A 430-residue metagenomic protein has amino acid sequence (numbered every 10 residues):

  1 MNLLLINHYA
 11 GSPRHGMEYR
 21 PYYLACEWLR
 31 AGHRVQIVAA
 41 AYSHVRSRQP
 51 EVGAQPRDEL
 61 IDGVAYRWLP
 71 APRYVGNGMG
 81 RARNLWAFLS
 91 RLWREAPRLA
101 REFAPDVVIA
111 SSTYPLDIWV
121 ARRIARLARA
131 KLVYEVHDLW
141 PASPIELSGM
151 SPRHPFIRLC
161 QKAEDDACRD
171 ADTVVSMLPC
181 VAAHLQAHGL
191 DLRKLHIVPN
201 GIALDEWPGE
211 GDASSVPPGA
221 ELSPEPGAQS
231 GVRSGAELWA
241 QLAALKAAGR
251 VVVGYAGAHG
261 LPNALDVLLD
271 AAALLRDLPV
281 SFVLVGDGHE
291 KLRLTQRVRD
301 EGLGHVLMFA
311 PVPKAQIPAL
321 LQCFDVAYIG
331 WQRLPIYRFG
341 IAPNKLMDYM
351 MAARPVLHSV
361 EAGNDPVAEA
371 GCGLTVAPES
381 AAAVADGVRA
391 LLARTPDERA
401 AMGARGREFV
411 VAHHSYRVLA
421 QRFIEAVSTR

Functional and structural regions predicted by a protein language model:
A41, C180, G201: Carbohydrate-associated surface elements
P97, L116-W119, R123-A128, H154-V174: Membrane-proximal helix-turn-helix segments that form the acceptor-binding/catalytic region of lipid-linked
Q186, L192-K194, I202-A240, G249 (+1 more regions): Acidic anion/phosphate-binding donor-loop and adjacent secondary structure in glycosyltransferase catalytic cores
A243-N263, L269-A272: Conserved donor-binding/catalytic core segment of Leloir-type glycosyltransferases
N263, A310-L320, A327-M350, L357-A368: Nucleotide-sugar-dependent
P279-V280, V285, L292-A319: Nucleotide-activated donor-binding/catalytic signature segment of Leloir-type glycosyltransferases, i.e., the conserved
A362-A390: Change "using UDP/GDP/dTDP sugars" to "using nucleotide sugars
E398-A412: A short, well-ordered alpha-helix in the C-terminal region of glycosyltransferases
